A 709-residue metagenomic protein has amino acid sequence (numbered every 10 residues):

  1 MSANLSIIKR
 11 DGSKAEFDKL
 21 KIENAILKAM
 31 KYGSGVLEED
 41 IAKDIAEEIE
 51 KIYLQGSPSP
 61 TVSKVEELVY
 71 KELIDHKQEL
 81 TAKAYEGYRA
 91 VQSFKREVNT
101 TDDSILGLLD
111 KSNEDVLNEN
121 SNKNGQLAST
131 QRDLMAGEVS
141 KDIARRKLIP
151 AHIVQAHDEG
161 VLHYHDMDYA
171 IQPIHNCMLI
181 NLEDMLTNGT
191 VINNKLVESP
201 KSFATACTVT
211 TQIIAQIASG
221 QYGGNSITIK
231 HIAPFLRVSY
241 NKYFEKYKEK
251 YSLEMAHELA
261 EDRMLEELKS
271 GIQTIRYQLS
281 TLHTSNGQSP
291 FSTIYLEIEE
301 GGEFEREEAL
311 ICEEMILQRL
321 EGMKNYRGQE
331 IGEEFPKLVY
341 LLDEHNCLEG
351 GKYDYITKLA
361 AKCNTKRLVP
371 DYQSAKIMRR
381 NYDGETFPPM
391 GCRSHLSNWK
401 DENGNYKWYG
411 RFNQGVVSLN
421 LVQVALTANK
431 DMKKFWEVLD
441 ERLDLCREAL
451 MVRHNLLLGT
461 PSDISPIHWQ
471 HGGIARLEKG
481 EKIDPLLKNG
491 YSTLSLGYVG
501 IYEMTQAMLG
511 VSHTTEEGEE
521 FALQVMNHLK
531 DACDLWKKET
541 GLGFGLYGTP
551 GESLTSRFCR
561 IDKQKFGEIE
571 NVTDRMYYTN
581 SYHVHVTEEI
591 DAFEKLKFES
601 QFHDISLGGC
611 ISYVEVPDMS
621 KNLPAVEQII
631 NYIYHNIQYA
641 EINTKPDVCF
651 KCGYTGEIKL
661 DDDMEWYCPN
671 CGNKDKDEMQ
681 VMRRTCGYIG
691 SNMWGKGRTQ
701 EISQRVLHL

Functional and structural regions predicted by a protein language model:
M1-L108, S703-H708: Charged, amphipathic alpha-helical regulatory modules used for macromolecular assembly or allosteric control
E16-F17, Y491-S495: Short, conserved micro-motifs enriched in small and acidic residues
K19-E23, K77-L80, G302-E308, L509-H513 (+2 more regions): Short amphipathic alpha-helical segments with coiled-coil-like heptad repeat character
V91-K95, T101-G490, A507, V511 (+1 more regions): Conserved catalytic cores of very large enzyme subunits
L494-A507, N527, R684: Contiguous, well-ordered alpha-helical segments that form the cores/surfaces of helical PPI scaffolds
N670-L709: Long insertion/accessory domains within large nucleic-acid-processing enzymes
